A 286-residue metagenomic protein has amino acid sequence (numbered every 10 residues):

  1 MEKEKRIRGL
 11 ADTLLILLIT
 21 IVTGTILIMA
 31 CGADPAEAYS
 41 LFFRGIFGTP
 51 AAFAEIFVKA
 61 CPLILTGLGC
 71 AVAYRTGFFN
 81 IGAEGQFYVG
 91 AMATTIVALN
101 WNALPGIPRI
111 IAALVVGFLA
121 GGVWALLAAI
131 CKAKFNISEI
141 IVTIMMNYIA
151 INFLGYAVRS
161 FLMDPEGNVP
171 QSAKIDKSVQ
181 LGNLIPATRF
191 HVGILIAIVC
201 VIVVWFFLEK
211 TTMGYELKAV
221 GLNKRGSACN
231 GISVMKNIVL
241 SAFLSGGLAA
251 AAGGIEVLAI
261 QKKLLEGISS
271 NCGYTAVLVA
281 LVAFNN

Functional and structural regions predicted by a protein language model:
M1-G67, I107-P108, A112: Membrane-interfacial amphipathic/re-entrant helices at transmembrane-helix boundaries
E2-L18, K134-M146, M235: Alpha-helical transmembrane segments and their helix-start/interface "positive-inside/aromatic belt" motifs in integral
L10-L15, Y39, I56-A60, I64 (+5 more regions): Hydrophobic alpha-helical transmembrane segments
T13-M29, T66-C70, A91-V97, F118-V123 (+4 more regions): Hydrophobic core segments of alpha-helical transmembrane domains in multi-pass membrane transport and ion-translocation
I26-C31, I46-W101, L119-I137, L281-N286: Single transmembrane alpha-helix segments in multi-pass membrane proteins
E139-K210: Transmembrane helix-bundle core of multi-pass membrane transporters and related energy-transducing complexes
P186-K263: Helix-loop-helix "hairpin" substructures at the membrane interface of multi-pass membrane proteins
L258-N286: Glycine-rich helix-loop "coupling/hinge" segments at transmembrane-helix boundaries in multipass transporters
